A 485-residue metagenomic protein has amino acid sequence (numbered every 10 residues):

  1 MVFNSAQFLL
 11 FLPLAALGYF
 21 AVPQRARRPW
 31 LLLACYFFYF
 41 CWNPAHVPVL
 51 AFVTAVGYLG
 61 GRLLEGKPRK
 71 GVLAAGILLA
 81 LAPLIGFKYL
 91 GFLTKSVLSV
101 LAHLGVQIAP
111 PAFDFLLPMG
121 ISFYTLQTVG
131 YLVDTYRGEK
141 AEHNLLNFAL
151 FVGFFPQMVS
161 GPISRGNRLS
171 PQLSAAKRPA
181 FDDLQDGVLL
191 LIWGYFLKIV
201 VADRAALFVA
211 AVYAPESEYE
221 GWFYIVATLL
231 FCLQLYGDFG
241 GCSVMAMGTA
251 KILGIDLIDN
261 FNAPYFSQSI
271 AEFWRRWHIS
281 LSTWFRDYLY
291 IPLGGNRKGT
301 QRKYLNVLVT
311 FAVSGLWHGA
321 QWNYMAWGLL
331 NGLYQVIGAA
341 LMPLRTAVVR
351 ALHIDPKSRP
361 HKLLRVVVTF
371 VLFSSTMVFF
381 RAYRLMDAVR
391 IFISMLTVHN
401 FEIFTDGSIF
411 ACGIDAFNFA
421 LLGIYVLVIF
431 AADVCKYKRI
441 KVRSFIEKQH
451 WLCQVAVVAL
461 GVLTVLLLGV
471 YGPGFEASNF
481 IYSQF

Functional and structural regions predicted by a protein language model:
M1-Q484: Membrane-embedded transmembrane alpha-helical bundles that form the catalytic cores of multi-pass lipid-modifying
